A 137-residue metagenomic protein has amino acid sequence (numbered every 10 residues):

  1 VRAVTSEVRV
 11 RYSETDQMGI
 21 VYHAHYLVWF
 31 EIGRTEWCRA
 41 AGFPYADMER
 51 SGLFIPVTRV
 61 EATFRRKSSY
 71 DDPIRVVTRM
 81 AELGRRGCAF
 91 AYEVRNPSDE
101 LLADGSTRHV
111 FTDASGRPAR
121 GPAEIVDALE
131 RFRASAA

Functional and structural regions predicted by a protein language model:
V1-T58, A114-A137: Hot-dog-fold acyl-thioester-processing enzymes
R2-S6, R39, F64, S69-P73 (+1 more regions): HotDog/MaoC-like acyl-thioester-processing domains
R59-T63: Short alpha-helix capping/helix-loop boundary micro-motifs
